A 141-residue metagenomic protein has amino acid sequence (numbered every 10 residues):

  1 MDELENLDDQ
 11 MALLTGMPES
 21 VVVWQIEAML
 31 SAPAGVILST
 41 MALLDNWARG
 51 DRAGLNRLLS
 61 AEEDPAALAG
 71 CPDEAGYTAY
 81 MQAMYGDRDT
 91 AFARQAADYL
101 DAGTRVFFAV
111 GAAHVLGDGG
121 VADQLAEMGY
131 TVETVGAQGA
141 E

Functional and structural regions predicted by a protein language model:
M1-D101, Q138: Hydrophobic, often amphipathic alpha-helical segments used for membrane interaction and targeting
T78-E141: C-terminal soluble interaction/assembly domains
